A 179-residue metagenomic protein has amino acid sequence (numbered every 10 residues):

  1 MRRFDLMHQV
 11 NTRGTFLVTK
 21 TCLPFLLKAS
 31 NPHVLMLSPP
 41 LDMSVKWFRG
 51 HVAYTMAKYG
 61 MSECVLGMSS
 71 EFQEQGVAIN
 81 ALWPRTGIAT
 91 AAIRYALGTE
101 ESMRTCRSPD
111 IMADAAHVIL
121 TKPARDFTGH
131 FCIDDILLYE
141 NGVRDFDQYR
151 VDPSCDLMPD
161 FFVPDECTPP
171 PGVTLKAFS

Functional and structural regions predicted by a protein language model:
M1, L27-E74, W83-I88, R94 (+1 more regions): Catalytic loop of short-chain dehydrogenase/reductase
M1-L17, L35, M61: Catalytic Tyr-X3-Lys loop
L6, E71, I111: Acidic donor-binding helix in nucleotide-sugar-dependent glycosyltransferases
H8, T12, G50-S62, C106-D110: Short-chain dehydrogenase/reductase
T19-K20, L66: A short, exposed helix-loop element centered on a Lys and neighboring polar residues
A78: Residue-level detector of anion-binding/catalytic polar loops
A81-L82, T99-S179: C-terminal helical subdomain
